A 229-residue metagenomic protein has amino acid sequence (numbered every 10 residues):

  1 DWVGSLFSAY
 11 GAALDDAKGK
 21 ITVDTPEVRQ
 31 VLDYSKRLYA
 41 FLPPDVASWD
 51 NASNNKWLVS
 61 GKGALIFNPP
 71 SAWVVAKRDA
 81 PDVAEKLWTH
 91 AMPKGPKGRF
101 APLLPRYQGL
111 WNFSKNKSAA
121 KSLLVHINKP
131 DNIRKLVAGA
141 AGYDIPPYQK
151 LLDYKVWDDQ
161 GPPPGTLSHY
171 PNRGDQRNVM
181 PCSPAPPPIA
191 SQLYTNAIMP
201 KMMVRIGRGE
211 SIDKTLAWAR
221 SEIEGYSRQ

Functional and structural regions predicted by a protein language model:
D1-I21, E27, G63-L65: Extracytoplasmic/periplasmic solute-binding protein
W2, S53-W57, W73-A80, E224: Pocket-flanking alpha-helical
G4, R29-Y39, N55, V59 (+8 more regions): Non-transmembrane alpha-helical segments in soluble domains of secreted/periplasmic/extracellular proteins
K18-S48, M92: Glycine-centered hinge/linker elements that transmit conformational signals in sensory and ligand-binding systems
D45-S60: Short helix-initiation/N-cap motifs at beta->coil->alpha
W49, F67-P69: Short beta-strand and adjacent tight-turn residues that come in two discontinuous sequence segments and form the edges
S71-A84, G95-A197: C-terminal lobe and pocket-closing loops of periplasmic/extracytoplasmic Venus-flytrap solute-binding proteins
D175-Q229: Conserved C-terminal helix/tail region of periplasmic/extracytoplasmic solute-binding proteins
